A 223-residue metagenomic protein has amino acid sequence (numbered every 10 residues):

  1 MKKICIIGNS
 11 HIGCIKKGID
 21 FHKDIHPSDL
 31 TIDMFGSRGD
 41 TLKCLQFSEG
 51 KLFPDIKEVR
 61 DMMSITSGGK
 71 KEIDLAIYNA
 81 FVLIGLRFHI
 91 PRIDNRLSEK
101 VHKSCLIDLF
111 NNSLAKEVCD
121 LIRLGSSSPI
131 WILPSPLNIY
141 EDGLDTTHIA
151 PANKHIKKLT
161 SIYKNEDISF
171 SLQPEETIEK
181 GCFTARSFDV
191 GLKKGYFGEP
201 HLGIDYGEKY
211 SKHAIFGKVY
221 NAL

Functional and structural regions predicted by a protein language model:
M1-I4: Extreme N-terminal starter segment of soluble prokaryotic enzymes
I6-G8: Extended, compositionally biased accessory segments flanking or bridging domains
S10-I12, G203: Ser/Thr-glycine-rich phosphate-binding loops at phosphate-binding pockets of nucleotides, nucleotide cofactors
G13-C14, F21-R96: Conserved SGNH/GDSL esterase-like catalytic core that processes O-acyl groups on lipids and polysaccharides
I15, I19-K23, V118-S126, I156-K164 (+2 more regions): Hydrophobic, Leu/Ile/Phe/Ala-enriched alpha-helical segments that form helix-helix packing faces
P54-I65, L106-L114, P151-H155, L202 (+2 more regions): Soluble or luminal CAZymes and related metallo-dependent hydrolases
K70-E199: Alpha-helical cap/lid subdomain in secreted, periplasmic, or secretory-pathway luminal O-acyl-processing enzymes
S187-L223: Histidine-centered active-site loop/cap adjacent to the catalytic His in serine esterases/O-acetyl transfer systems
